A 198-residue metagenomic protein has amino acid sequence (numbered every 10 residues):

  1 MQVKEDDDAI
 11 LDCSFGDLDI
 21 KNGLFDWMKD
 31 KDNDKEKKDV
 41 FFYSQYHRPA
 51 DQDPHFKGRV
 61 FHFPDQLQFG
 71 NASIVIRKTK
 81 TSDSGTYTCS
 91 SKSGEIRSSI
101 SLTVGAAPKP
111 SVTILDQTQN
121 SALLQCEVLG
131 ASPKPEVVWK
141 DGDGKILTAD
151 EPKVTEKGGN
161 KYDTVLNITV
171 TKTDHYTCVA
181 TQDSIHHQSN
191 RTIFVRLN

Functional and structural regions predicted by a protein language model:
M1-F15, A106-K109: N-terminal edge beta-strand
K4-I10, Q117-E127, D163: Short coil/turn motif common to extracellular beta-sandwich-like domains
D8-S14, K57-S101: Ligand-binding face of N-terminal immunoglobulin V-set domains in extracellular IgSF glycoproteins
A9-L11, A72, S82-S91, A122-L124 (+2 more regions): Conserved Ig-like domain signature around the intradomain disulfide
G16-R59, A131-E151: N-terminal V-set
D19, G23, S82, T86-A107 (+1 more regions): Extracellular/luminal immunoglobulin-like beta-sandwich modules
K29-K35, Q68, E95-I114, T118 (+3 more regions): Flexible inter-domain hinge/linker segments at boundaries of tandem extracellular adhesion modules
A72-S73, S121-A122, D150-K172: Short, well-ordered secondary-structure patches that form non-catalytic structural/interaction elements within domains
